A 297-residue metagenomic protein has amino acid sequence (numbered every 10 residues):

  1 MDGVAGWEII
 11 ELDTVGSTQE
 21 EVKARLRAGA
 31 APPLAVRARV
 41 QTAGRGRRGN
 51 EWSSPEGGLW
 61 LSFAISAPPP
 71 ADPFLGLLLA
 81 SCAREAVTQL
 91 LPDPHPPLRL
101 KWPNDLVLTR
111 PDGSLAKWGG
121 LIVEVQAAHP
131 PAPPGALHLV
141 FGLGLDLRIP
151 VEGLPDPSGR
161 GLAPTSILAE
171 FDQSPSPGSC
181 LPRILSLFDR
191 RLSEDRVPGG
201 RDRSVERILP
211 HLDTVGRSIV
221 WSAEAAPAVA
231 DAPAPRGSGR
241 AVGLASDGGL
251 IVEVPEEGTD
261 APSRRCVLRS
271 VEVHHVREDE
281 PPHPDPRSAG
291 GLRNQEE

Functional and structural regions predicted by a protein language model:
M1-P96, D112-G120, Q126-P130, H274 (+1 more regions): N-terminal lobe of the biotin/lipoate ligase/transferase fold
L100-L108, K117-W118, I122: Glycine- and Gly-Pro-enriched alpha-helical subdomains that act as flexible, kink-prone "lid/hinge" or packing modules
P130-E170: Short, acidic (Asp/Glu-rich) active-site segment that either coordinates a divalent metal cofactor
A169-G237, D279-E296: Conserved, helical-rich catalytic subdomain that frames metal- and/or nucleotide-binding sites in enzyme alpha/beta
S246-V252: Short aromatic-glycine-enriched beta-strand elements
G258-R277: A short macromolecule-binding patch
